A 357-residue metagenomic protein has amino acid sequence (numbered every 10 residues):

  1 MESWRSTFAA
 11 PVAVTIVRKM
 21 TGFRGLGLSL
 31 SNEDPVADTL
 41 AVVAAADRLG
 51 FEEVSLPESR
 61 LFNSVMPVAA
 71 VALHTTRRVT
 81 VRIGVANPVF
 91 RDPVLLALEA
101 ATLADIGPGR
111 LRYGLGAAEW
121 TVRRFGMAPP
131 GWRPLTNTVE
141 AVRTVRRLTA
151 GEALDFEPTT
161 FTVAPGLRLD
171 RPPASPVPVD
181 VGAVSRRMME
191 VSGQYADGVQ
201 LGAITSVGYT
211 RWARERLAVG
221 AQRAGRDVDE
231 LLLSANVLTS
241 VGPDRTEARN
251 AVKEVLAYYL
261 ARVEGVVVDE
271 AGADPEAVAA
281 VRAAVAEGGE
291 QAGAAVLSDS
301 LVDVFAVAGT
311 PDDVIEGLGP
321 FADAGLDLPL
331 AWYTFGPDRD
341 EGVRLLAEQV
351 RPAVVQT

Functional and structural regions predicted by a protein language model:
A13-T357: Active-site-adjacent structural elements that line small-molecule/cofactor binding pockets in enzymes
